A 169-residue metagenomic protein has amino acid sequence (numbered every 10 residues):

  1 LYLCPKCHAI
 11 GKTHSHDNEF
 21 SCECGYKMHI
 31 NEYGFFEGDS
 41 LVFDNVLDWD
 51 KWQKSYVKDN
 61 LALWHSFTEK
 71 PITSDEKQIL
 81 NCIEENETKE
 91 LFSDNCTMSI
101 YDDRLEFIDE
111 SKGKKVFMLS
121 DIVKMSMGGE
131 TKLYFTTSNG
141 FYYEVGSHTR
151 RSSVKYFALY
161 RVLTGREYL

Functional and structural regions predicted by a protein language model:
L1-V42: Cys/His-rich short segments
K6-G11, F92-T97, L119-V123: Short small/polar-residue motifs
K12-H14, M28-I30, N95-D102, E144-V145: Broad, structure-driven detector of short, well-ordered beta-strand segments within folded domains
F20, Q78-N81, D103-I108, T131-T136: Short polybasic amphipathic segments
E37, T88-L91, I108, K112-K115 (+1 more regions): Short, surface-exposed beta-strand/loop "edge" segments at domain boundaries and coil↔beta transitions
G38-T97: Anionic N-terminal interaction surfaces
S99, D103-F107, K112-T131: Phosphoinositide-dependent membrane-docking surfaces
L119-L169: Acidic, Ser/Thr- and proline-rich intrinsically disordered linker/docking segments of eukaryotic scaffolds
